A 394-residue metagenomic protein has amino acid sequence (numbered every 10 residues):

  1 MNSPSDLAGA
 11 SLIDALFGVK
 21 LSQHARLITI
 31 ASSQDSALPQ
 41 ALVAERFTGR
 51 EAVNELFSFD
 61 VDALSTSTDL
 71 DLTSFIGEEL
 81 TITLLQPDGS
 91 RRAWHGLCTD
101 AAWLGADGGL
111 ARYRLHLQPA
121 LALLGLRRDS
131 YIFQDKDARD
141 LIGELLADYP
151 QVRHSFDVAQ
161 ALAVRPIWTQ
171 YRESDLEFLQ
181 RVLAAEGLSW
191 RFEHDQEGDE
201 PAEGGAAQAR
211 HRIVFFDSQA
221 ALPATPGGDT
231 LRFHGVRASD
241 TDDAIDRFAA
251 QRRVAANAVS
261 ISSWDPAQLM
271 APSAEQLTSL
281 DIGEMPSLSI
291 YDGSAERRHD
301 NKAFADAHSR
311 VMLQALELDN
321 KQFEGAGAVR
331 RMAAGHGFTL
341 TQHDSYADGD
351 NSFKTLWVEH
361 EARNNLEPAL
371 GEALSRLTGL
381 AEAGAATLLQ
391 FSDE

Functional and structural regions predicted by a protein language model:
M1-E394: Amphipathic alpha-helical and helix-coil boundary elements used as assembly and membrane-proximal scaffolds
